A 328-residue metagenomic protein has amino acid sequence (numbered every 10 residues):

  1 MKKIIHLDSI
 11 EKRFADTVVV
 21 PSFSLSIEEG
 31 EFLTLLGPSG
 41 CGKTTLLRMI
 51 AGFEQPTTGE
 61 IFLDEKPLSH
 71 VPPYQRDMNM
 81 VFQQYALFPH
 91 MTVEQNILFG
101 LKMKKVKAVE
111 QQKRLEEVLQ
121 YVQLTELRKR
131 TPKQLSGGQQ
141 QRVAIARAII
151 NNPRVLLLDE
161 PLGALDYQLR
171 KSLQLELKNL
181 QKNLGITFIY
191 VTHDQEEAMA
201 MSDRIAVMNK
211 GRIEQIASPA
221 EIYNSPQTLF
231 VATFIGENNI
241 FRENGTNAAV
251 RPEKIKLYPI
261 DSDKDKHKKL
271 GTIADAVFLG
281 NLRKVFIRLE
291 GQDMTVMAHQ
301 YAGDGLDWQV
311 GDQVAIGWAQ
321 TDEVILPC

Functional and structural regions predicted by a protein language model:
F32, V71-Q227: ABC ATPase nucleotide-binding domains
L36-P38: The feature captures the beta-strand-to-loop junction immediately N-terminal to the Walker
T44-L47, V143: ABC ATPase nucleotide-binding domain helices that frame the ATP-binding cleft
A51: Helix-to-loop junction immediately C-terminal to a conserved catalytic motif
G59-P67: Conserved ABC transporter NBD signature motif
N247-C328: Non-catalytic connector elements of ABC transporters
